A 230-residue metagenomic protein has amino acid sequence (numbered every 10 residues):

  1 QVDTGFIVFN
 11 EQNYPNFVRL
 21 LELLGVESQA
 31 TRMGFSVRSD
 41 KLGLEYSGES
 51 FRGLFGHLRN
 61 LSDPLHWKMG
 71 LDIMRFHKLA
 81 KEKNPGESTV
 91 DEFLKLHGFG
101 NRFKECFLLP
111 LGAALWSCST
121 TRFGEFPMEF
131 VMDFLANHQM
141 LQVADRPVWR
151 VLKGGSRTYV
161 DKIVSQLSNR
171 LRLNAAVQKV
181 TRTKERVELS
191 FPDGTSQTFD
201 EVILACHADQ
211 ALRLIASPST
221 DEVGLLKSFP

Functional and structural regions predicted by a protein language model:
Q1-V8: Conserved N-terminal glycine-rich FAD pyrophosphate-binding loop of Rossmann-like flavoproteins
F9-N10, K83, L152-S156, T195: Aromatic-acidic/polar surface patches that form glycan- and anion
N10-D133: Mobile amphipathic helical/loop "lid" adjacent to a hydrophobic cofactor/ligand pocket
Y14-P15, S88, G154-D161, D209: A structural signal for well-ordered alpha-helical segments within the folded catalytic domains of diverse enzymes
V18, D91, V160, V164 (+1 more regions): Non-transmembrane alpha-helical segments in soluble domains of secreted/periplasmic/extracellular proteins
D133-F191: Helical element adjacent to the flavin cofactor pocket in flavoenzyme catalytic cores
A176, R182, V187-P230: Central helical "cap/lid" subdomain
